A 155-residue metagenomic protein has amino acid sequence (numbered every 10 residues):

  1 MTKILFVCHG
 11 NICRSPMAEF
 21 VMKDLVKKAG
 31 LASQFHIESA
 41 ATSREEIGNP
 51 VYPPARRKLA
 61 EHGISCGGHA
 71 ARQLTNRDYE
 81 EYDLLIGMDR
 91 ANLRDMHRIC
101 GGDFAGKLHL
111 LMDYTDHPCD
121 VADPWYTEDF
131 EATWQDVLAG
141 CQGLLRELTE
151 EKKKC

Functional and structural regions predicted by a protein language model:
M1-E81, R146-C155: Conserved active-site segments centered on acidic
S15, D89-R90: Helix N-cap/beta->alpha junction signal
L84, R90-C155: Phosphate-binding/catalytic loops
